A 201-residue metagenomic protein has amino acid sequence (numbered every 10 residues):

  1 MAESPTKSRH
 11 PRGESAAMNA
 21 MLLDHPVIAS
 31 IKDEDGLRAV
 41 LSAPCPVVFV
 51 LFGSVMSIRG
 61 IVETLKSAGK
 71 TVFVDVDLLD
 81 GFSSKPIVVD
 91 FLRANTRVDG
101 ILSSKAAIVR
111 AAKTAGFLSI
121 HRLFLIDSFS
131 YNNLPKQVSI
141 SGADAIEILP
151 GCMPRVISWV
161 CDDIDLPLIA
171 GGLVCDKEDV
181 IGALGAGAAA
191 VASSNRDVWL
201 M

Functional and structural regions predicted by a protein language model:
A2-V76, D80-S83, R97-V98: Conserved N-terminal beta1-alpha1 strand-loop-helix module at the mouth
V27-S30, V48-V50, V72-V76, I101-L102 (+4 more regions): Hydrophobic faces of well-ordered beta-strands that scaffold small-molecule active sites in alpha/beta enzyme cores
A39, I87-L92, K136, R155-W159 (+2 more regions): Catalytic cores of alpha/beta
S42-V48, N95-V98, T114-I120, S139-A145 (+2 more regions): Glycine-enriched alpha-helix->loop->beta-strand junction motifs that scaffold or abut catalytic
V50, P150-M153, G172-M201: Glycine-rich phosphate-binding active-site loops on the catalytic face of alpha/beta enzymes
F52-K66, G81-P86, S103-F117, I126-L134 (+3 more regions): Active-site-adjacent beta->alpha loops and helix N-cap segments on the catalytic face of soluble alpha/beta enzymes
